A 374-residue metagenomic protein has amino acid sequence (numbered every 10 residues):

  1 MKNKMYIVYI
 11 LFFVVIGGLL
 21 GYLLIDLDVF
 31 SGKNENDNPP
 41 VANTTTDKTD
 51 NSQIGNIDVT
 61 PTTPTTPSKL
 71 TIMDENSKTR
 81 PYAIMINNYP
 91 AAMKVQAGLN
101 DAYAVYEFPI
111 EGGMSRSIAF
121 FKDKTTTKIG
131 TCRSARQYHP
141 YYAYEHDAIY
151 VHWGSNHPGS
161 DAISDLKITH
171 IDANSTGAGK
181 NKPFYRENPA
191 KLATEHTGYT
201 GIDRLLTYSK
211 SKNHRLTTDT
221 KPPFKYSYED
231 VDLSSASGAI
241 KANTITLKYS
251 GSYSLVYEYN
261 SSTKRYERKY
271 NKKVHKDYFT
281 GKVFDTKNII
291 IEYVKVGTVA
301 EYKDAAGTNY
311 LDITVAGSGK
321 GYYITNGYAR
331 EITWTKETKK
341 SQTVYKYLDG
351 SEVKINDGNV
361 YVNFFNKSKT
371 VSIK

Functional and structural regions predicted by a protein language model:
K2-Y9, G17, N34-A104, E111-K374: A surface/extracellular/periplasmic glyco- and lipid-processing/surface-interacting theme
V14-Y22: Alpha-helical transmembrane segments
G21-N36: Hydrophobic single-pass membrane-insertion segments
